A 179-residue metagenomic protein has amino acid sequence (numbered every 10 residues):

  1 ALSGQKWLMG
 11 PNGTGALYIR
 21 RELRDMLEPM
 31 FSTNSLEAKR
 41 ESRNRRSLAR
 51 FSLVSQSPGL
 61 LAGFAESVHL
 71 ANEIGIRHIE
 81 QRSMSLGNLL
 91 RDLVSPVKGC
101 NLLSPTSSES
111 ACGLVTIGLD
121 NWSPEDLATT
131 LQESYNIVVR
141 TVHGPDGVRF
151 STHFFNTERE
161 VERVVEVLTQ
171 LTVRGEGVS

Functional and structural regions predicted by a protein language model:
A1-S179: Pyridoxal 5′-phosphate
